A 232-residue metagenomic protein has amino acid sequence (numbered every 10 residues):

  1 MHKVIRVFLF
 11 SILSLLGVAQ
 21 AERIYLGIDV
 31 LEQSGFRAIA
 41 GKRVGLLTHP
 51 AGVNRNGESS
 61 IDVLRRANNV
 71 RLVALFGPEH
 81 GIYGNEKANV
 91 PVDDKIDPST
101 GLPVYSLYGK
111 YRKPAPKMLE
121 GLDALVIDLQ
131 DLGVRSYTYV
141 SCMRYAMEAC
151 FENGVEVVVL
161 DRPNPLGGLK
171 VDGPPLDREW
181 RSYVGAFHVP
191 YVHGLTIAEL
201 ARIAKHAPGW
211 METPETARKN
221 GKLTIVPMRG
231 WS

Functional and structural regions predicted by a protein language model:
R6-L16: Bacterial N-terminal signal peptides
R23-V70: N-terminal phosphate-binding or glycine-rich loops at protein starts, especially the Walker A/P-loop of NTPases
N69-V70, E152-E156: A short helix->loop->beta-strand "cap" motif at the edges of active sites that frequently abuts
R71-E79: Short internal beta-strands
G84-A88, V158-R181: Glycine-rich, charge-decorated loop segments at or immediately adjacent to ligand/cofactor-binding or catalytic sites
A88-L122, V134: Glycine-rich oxoanion-binding loops at beta->alpha junctions
D131-M143: Glycine/threonine-rich flexible loop motifs
W180-S232: Conserved anion/nucleotide-ligand pocket segment
